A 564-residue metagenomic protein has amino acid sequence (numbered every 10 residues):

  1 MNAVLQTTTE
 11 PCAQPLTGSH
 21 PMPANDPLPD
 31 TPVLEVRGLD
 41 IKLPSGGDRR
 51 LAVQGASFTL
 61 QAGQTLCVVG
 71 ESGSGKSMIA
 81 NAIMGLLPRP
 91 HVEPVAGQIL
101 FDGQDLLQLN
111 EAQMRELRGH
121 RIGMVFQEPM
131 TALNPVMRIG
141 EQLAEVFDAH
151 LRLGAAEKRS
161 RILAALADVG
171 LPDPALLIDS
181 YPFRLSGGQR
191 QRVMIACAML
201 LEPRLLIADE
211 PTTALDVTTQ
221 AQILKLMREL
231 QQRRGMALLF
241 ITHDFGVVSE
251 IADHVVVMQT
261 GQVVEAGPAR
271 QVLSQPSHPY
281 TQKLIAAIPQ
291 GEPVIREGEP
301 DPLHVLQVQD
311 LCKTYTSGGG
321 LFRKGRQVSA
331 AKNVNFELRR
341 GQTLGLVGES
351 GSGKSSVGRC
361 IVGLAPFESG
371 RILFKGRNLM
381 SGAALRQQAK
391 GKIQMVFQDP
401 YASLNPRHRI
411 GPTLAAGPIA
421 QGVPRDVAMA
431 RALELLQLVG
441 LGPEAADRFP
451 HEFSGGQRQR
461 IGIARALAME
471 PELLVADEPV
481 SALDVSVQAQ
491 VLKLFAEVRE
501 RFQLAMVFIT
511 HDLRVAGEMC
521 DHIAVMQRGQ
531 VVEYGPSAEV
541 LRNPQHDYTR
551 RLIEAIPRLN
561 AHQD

Functional and structural regions predicted by a protein language model:
M84, V362: Helix-to-loop junction immediately C-terminal to a conserved catalytic motif
Q98-E116, G154, K225, F322 (+4 more regions): ABC ATPase NBD Q-loop/coupling interface
D105, E157-L176, V427-E444, I553-E554: Conserved ABC ATPase "signature" region
Y181-L185, Q189, F449-F453, Q457: Conserved ABC ATPase signature
L200-R204, A468-E472, Q488: A short, proline-enriched helix->beta-strand linker immediately N-terminal to the Walker B motif in ABC-type P-loop
V248-E250, A516-E518: A short, surface-exposed alpha-helical micro-motif characterized by mixed small hydrophobic and charged/polar residues
V263-G267, Q275, V531-G535: ABC ATPase "signature
